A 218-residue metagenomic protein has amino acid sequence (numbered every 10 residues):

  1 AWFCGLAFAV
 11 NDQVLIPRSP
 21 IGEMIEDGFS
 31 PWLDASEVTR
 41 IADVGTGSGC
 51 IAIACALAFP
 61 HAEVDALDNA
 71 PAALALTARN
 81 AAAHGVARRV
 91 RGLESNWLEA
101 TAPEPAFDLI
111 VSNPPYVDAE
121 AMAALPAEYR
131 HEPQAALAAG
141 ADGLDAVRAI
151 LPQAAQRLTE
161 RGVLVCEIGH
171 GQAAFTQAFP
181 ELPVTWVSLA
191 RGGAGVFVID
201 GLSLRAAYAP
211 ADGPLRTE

Functional and structural regions predicted by a protein language model:
A1-P60, N69-L76: SAM-dependent Rossmann-like transferase core, predominantly class I methyltransferases with a strong bias toward
H61-E63, L67-E218: S-adenosylmethionine
